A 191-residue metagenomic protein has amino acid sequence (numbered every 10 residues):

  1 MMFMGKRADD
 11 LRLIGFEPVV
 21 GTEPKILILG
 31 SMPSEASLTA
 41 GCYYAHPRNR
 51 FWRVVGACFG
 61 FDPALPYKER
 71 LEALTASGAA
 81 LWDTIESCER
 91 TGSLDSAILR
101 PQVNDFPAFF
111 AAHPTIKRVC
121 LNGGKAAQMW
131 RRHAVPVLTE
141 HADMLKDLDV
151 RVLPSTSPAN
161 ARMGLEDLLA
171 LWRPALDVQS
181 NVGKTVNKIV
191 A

Functional and structural regions predicted by a protein language model:
M1-K25, P47, L94-P107, R131-A191: C-terminal capping/extension of enzyme domains
K25-I26, R118: Structural motif
I28-S31: N-terminal nucleotide-binding beta1-loop-alpha1 segment
P33-E35, R50, E86-E89, G124-Q128 (+1 more regions): Short, solvent-exposed loop/turn segments at secondary-structure junctions
A36-I98: Short, surface-exposed acidic-centric catalytic microdomains
V55, M129-W130: Hydrophobic packing residues within well-ordered alpha-helices of enzyme cores
A76-M129: Internal catalytic-core helix/loop-beta-alpha segment that presents or stabilizes conserved functional determinants
